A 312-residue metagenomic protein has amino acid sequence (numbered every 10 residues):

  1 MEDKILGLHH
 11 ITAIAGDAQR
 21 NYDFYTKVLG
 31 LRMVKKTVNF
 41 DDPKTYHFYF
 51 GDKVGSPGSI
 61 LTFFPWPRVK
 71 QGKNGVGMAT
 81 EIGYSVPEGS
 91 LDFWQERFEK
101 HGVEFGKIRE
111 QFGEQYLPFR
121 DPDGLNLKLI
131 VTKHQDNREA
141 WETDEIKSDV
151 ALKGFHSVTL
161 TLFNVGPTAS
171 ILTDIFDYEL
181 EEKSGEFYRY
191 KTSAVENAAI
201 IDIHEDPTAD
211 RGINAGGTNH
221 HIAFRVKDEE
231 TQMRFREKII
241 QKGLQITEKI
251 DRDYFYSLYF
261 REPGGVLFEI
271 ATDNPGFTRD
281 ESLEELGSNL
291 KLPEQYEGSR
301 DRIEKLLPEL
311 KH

Functional and structural regions predicted by a protein language model:
M1-K4, T37, D92-K153, S184-D202 (+1 more regions): Vicinal oxygen chelate
E2-G7, A15, V28-L31, F48 (+2 more regions): Hydrophobic, proline/glycine-rich low-complexity stretches
G7-G16, R68-R97, Q115-R120, K153-F163 (+2 more regions): Vicinal oxygen chelate
A13-P57, K100, I108-P118, L160-H204 (+1 more regions): Core segments of cupin and vicinal oxygen chelate
K27, F64, R97-F98, T173-D174 (+1 more regions): Short amphipathic alpha-helices in soluble, non-transmembrane regions that often serve as interface/regulatory elements
K35-V38, F50-Y84: Conserved donor-binding loop and adjoining core beta-sheet/short helix segment in diverse acyl/aminoacyl transferases
F64-V69, W141-D144, H204-A209: Short amphipathic beta-strand starts and helix->beta connectors
D149-M233, I240-Q245: Surface-exposed interaction/gating patches
